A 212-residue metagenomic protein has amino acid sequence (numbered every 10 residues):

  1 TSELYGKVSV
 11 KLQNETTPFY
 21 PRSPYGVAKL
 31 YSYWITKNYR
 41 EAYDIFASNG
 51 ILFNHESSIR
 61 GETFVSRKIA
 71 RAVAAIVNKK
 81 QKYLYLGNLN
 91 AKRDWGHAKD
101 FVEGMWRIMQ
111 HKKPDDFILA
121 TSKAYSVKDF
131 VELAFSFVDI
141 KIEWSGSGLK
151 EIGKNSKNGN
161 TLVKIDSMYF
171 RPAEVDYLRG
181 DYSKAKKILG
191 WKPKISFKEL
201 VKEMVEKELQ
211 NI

Functional and structural regions predicted by a protein language model:
T1-L4, N54-S57, A91, A124: Active-site proximal helix/loop that lines the substrate pocket of Rossmann-like NAD(P)-dependent oxidoreductase domains
E3-N49, S57-R60: Catalytic helix-loop patch of NAD(P)-dependent Rossmann-fold dehydrogenases
N49-N54, I118-T121: Short beta-strand segments
R60-I212: C-terminal substrate-binding subdomain of Rossmann-fold SDR/epimerase-dehydratase oxidoreductases
